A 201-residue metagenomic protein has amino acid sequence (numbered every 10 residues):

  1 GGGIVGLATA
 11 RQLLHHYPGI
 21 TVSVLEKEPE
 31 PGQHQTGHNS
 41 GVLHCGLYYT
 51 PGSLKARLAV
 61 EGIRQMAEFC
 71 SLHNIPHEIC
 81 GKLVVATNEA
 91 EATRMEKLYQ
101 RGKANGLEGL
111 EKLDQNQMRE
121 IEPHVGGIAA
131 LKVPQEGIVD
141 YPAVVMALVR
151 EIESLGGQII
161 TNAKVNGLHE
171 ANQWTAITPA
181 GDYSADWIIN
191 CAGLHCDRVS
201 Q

Functional and structural regions predicted by a protein language model:
G1-L7, K27: Glycine-rich Rossmann-fold phosphate-binding loop(s) that bind the pyrophosphate of adenine dinucleotide cofactors
V5, E30, H195: Conserved Rossmann-like nucleotide-cofactor binding loop
A10, L14, E151: Gly/Ala-rich phosphate-binding loop of Rossmann-like dinucleotide-binding domains, activating on the conserved
L14-H38: Glycine-rich FAD pyrophosphate-binding loop
P18, N74, A185-D186: Local beta-strand N-terminus motif with an aromatic residue
S23, L110-L113, Q158-I160: General small-molecule cofactor/ligand-binding pocket signal
G41-I121, G127: Dinucleotide-binding Rossmann-like beta1-alpha1 core, especially the glycine-rich loop that anchors the ADP
L131-W187, C191-R198: Helical element adjacent to the flavin cofactor pocket in flavoenzyme catalytic cores
